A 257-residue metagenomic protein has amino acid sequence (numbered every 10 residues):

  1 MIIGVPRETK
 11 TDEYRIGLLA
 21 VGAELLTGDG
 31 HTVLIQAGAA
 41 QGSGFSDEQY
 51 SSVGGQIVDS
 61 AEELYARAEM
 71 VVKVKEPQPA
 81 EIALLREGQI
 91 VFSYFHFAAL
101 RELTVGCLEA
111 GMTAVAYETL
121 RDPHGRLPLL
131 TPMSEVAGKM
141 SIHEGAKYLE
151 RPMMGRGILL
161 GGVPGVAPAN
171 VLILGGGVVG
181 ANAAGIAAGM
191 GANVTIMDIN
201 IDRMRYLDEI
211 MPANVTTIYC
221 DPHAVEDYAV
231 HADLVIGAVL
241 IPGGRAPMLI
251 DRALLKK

Functional and structural regions predicted by a protein language model:
I2, E8, P79-N170: Glycine/serine-rich phosphate-binding loop and adjoining beta1-alpha1 elements at the start of nucleotide-handling
I2-A110: An N-terminal-biased, well-structured beta-alpha scaffold segment characteristic of Rossmann-like dinucleotide-binding
P6-G44, P152-G237: Glycine-rich phosphate/diphosphate-binding loop of Rossmann-like nucleotide-binding domains
Q36-A37, S60-A61, Y94-H96, A116-R121 (+2 more regions): Short beta->alpha connector loops at strand-helix junctions that form conserved, small/polar/Pro-enriched
S51-G54, T131-E135, P212-T216: Short, hinge-like loop/turn segments at secondary-structure boundaries
E63-P79, P212-L249, L255: Rossmann-like NAD(P)-binding element
R67-E69, R101-V105, H124-L127, R205-L207 (+1 more regions): Short, charged, surface-exposed secondary-structure boundary motifs
E76, V136, G177-V179: Residue-level detector of alpha-helix initiation sites
